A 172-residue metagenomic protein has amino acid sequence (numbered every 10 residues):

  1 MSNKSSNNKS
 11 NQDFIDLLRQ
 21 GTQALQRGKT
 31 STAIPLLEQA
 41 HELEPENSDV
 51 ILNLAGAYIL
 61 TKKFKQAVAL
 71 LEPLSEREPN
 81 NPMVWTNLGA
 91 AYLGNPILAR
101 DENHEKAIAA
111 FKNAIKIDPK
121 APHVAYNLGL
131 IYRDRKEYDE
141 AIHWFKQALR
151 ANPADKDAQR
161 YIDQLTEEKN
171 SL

Functional and structural regions predicted by a protein language model:
M1-D13, Q26-G28, T32, E42 (+1 more regions): Long, contiguous interaction/recruitment modules in multidomain scaffold/adaptor proteins
M1-F14, L130, D134, Y138-L172: Terminal, low-structured helical/coil segments at or just beyond the last alpha-helical repeat
N11-R19, P82-P96: Amphipathic alpha-helical repeat scaffolds of TPR domains
F14-I15, S48-D49, P82-M83, P122-H123 (+1 more regions): Helix-start (N-cap) detector for alpha-helical repeat units in TPR-like alpha-solenoids, especially tetratricopeptide
Q26-Q39, L60-P73, N95-N113, R135-Q147 (+1 more regions): Structural signature of tandem alpha-helical TPR/SEL1-like repeats, specifically the intra-repeat loop/turn
L43, R77-E78, I117, A151: Structural marker of alpha-solenoid helical repeat scaffolds
